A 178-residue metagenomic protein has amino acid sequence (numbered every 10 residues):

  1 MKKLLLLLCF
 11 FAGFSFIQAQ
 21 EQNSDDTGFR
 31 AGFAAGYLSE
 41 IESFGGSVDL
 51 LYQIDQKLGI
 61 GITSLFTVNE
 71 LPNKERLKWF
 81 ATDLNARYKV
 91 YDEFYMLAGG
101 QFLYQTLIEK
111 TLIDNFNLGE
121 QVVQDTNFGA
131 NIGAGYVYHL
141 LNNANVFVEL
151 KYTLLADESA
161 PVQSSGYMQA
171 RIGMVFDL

Functional and structural regions predicted by a protein language model:
M1-D25, L178: Cleavable N-terminal export/targeting peptides
A19-E70, V175-L178: Short glycine/proline- and aromatic-enriched beta-strand/turn motifs that initiate or cap beta-hairpins
D25-F29, E42-G46, R76-F80, D92 (+2 more regions): Residues that define the transmembrane beta-barrel architecture of outer-membrane proteins
A31-F33, I62-S64, L84-A86, M96-A98 (+3 more regions): Membrane-embedded beta-strand positions of outer-membrane beta-barrel proteins
A34-E40, L65-N73, Y104-E109, Y152-S159: Sequence/structural signature of outer-membrane beta-barrel proteins
S43-S47, L71-K78, I108-N115, E158-S165: Outer-membrane beta-barrel translocator domains and adjoining extracellular loop/strand segments of Gram-negative
Q56-I62, E93-M96, L140-V146: Repeated loop/turn-to-beta-strand initiation elements of outer-membrane beta-barrel proteins
V137-L140, S165-L178: Outer-membrane beta-barrel "beta-signal"
